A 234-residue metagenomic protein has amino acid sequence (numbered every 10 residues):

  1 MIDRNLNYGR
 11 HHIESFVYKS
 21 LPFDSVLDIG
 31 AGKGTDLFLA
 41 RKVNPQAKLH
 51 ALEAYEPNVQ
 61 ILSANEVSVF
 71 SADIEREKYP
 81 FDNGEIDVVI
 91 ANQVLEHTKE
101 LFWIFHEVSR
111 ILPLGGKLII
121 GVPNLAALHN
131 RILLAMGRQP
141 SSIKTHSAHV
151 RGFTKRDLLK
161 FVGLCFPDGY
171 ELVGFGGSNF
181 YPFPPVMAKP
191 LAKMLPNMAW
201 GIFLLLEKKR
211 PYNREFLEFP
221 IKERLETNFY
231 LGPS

Functional and structural regions predicted by a protein language model:
M1-G84, V88-I90, F102-F105, G174-F180 (+3 more regions): Conserved N-terminal segment of class I S-adenosyl-L-methionine
N92-H97: Short catalytic micro-motifs in class I SAM-dependent methyltransferases
T98-W103, N130: Short N-terminal helix/helix-N-cap motif within the alpha/beta-hydrolase-1
F102-L114: A short glycine-rich, Lys/Arg-flanked "PGG" loop and its adjoining helix->strand segment in the class I
I119-S141: Conserved class I S-adenosyl-L-methionine
P140-D157: Acceptor-substrate binding/catalytic loop of class I
S147, K189-M194: Short, P/G- and charge-enriched loop/turn segments at secondary-structure junctions
R156-S178: A SAM-dependent methyltransferase catalytic signature shared across enzymes that methylate proteins
